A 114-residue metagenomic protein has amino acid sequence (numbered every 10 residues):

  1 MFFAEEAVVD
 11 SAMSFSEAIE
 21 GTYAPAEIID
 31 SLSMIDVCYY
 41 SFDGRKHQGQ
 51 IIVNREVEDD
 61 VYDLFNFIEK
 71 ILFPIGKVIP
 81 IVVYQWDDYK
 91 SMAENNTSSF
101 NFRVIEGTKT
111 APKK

Functional and structural regions predicted by a protein language model:
M1-A18: N-terminal secretory targeting signals
A7-V8, G44, I105: Short linear sequence elements within intrinsically disordered, low-complexity coil regions
V8, S16, S33, A93-N95: Short linear sequence motifs
M13, I29-S33, V37-C38, E106-K113: A charge-rich, low-complexity, intrinsically flexible signal that marks solvent-exposed coils, linkers, repeats
A18, I81, N95-T97: Alpha-helical structural elements
G21: Glycine-rich, charged/polar anion/phosphate-binding loops that engage phosphate groups from diverse ligands
P25-M92: Active-site acidic/histidine clusters and adjacent loop/turn architecture that either coordinate catalytic ions
L72-G76, D88-K114: Mid-length scaffold segments of soluble, non-membrane domains
